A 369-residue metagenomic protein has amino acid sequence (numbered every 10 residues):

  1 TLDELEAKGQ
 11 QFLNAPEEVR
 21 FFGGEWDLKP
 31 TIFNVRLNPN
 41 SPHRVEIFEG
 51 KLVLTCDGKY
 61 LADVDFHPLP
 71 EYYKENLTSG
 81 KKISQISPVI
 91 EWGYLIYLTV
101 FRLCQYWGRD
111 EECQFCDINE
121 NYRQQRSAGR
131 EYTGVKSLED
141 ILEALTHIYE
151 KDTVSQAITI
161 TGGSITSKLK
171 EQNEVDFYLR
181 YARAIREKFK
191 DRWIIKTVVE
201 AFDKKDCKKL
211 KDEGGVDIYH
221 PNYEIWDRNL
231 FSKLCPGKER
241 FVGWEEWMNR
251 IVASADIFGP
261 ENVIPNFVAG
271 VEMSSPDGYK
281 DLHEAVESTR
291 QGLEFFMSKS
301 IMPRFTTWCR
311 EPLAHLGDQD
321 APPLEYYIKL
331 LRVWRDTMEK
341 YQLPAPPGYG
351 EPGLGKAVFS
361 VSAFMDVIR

Functional and structural regions predicted by a protein language model:
T1, K81, S87-E91, D212 (+1 more regions): Long, compositionally biased intrinsically disordered regions
T1-C56, N249, A253, I257-P260 (+1 more regions): Auxiliary Fe-S-binding modules of radical SAM enzymes
E25-E112, N119-G134, L343-P346, V367-R369: N-terminal [4Fe-4S]-dependent radical SAM core
T99-G108, C113-N119, G162-F177, E200: Active-site beta->alpha loop and helix N-cap motifs at the rims of alpha/beta catalytic domains
F101, C116-R123, A144-K151, A184 (+1 more regions): Mid-sequence acidic-hydrophobic segments that form the walls of catalytic/ligand-binding cavities or oligomerization
C113, I160, P221, P265 (+1 more regions): Conserved, mostly hydrophobic/aromatic
R123-T159: Conserved alpha-helical substructure of the radical SAM core
Y149-V154, G163-T306, P312-D318: Conserved AdoMet/S-adenosylmethionine-binding subsite of the radical SAM
